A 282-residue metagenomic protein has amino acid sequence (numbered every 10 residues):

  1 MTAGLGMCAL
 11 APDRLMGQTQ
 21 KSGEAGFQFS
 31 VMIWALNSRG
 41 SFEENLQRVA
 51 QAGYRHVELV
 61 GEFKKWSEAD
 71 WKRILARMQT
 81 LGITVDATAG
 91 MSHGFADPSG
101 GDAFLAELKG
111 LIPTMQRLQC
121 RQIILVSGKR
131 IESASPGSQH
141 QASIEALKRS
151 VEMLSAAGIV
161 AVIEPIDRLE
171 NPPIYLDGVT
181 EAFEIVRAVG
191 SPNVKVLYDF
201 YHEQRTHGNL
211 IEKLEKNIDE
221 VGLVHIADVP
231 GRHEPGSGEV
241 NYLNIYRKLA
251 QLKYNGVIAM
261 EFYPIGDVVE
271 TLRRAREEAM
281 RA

Functional and structural regions predicted by a protein language model:
T2-S30, A35, R39-A50, L176-Y198 (+1 more regions): Histidine-acidic metal/acid-base catalytic patches
G4-A9, Q18-G23, Q79-L81, F95-K195: Active-site acidic/histidine proton-transfer and metal-coordination neighborhood in alpha/beta enzyme cores
E43-E62, Q119: Catalytic domains of carbohydrate-active enzymes, especially glycoside hydrolases
R55, T84, R121, G222 (+1 more regions): Short acidic/polar active-site loop segments enriched in Thr and Asp
E58-Q79, S127-I131, S135, E170 (+1 more regions): Glycine-rich, proline-tolerant flexible connector loops at the mouths of alpha/beta enzymes
E68-I74, G100-D102, S135-G137, V268-T271: Metal-dependent catalytic neighborhoods of phosphoester/phosphodiester hydrolases
D70-L81, R149-S150, L154, K213-K216 (+1 more regions): Catalytic-core regions built around general acid/base machinery
